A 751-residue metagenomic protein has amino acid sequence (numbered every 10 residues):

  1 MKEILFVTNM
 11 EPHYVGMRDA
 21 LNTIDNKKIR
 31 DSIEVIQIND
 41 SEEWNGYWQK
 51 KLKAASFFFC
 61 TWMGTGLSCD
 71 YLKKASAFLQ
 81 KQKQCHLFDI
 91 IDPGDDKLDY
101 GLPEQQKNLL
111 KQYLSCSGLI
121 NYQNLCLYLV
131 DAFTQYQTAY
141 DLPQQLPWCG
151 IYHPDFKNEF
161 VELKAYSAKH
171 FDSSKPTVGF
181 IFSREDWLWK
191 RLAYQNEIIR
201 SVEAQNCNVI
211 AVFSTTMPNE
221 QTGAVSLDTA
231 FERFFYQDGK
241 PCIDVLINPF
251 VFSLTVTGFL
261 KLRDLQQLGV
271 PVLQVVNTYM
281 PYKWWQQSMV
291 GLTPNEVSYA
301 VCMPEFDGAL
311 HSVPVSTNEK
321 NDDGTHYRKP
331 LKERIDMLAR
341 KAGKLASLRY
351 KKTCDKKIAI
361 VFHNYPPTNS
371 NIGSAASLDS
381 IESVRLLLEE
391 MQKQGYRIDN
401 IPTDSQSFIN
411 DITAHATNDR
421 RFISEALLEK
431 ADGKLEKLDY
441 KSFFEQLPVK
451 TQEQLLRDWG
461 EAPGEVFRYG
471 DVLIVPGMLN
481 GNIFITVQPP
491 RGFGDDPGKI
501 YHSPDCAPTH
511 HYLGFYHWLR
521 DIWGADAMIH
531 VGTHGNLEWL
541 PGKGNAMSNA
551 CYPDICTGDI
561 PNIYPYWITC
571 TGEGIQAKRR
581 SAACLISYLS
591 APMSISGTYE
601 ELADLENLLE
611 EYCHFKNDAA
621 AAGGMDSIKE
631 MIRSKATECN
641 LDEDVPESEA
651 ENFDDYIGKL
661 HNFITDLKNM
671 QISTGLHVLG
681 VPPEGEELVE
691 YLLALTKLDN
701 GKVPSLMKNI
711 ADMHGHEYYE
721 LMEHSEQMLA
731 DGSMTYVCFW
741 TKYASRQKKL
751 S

Functional and structural regions predicted by a protein language model:
M1-S751: Ligand/cofactor-recognition surfaces for anionic moieties
